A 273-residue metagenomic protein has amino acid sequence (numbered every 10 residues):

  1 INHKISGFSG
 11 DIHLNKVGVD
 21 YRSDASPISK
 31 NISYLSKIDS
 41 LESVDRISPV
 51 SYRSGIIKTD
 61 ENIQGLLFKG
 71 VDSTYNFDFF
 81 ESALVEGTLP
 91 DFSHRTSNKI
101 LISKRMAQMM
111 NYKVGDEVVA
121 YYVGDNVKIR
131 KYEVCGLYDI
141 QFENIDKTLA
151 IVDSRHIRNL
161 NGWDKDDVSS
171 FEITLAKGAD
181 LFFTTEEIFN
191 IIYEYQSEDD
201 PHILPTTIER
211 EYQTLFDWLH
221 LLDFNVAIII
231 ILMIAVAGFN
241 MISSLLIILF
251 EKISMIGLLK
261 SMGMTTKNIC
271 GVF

Functional and structural regions predicted by a protein language model:
I1, L181-F239, I248-F250: Peri-transmembrane interface segments
I1-K30: Membrane-interface junction motifs in transport/secretion proteins
I5, I38-L41, I188, I192: Hydrophobic C-terminal alpha-helix "anchor/cap" residues
I12, M106-A107, D166-F189, L204: A short beta-strand structural signal in non-transmembrane regions
H13, D45-S48, D199-T206: Short beta-strand elements
G18-D24, D139-Q141, I173-F182, I208-Y212: Structural beta->alpha junctions
P27-I151, R155-D166: A structural signal for hydrophobic secondary-structure junctions, strongest on transmembrane helix-loop-helix units
N240-F273: Interfacial "coupling" helices/loops that link adjacent transmembrane helices in transporter permeases
